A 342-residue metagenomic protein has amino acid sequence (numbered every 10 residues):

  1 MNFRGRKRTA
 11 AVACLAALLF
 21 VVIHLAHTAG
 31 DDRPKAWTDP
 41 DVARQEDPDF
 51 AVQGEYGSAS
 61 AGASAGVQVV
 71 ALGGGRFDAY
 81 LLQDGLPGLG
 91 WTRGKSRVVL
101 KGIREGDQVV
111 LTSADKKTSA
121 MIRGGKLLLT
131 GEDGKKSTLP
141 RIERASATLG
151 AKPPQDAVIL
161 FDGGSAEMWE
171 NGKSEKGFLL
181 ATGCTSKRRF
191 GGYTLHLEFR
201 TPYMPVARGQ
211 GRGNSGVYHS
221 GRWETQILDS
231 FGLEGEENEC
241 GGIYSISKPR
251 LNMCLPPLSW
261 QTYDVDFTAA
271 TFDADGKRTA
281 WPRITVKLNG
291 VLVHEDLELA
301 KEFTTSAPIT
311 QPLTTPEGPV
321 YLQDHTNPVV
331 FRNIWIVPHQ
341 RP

Functional and structural regions predicted by a protein language model:
N2-C14: Bacterial N-terminal signal peptides that target proteins for export
R8-A11, W37-D39, A274, E317: Hydrophobic alpha-helical segments with strong N-terminal bias
T9, S58, T92-G94: Intrinsically disordered, low-complexity, compositionally biased regions/tails
A13-H24: Bacterial N-terminal signal peptides
A26-G30: Boundary at the C-terminal end of the N-terminal hydrophobic targeting segment
D31-R33, G73-R76, L81-P342: Carbohydrate-interacting regions of secretory-pathway proteins
R33-G75, M168-G177: Short, solvent-exposed loop/hinge segments that bridge or flank secondary-structure elements
